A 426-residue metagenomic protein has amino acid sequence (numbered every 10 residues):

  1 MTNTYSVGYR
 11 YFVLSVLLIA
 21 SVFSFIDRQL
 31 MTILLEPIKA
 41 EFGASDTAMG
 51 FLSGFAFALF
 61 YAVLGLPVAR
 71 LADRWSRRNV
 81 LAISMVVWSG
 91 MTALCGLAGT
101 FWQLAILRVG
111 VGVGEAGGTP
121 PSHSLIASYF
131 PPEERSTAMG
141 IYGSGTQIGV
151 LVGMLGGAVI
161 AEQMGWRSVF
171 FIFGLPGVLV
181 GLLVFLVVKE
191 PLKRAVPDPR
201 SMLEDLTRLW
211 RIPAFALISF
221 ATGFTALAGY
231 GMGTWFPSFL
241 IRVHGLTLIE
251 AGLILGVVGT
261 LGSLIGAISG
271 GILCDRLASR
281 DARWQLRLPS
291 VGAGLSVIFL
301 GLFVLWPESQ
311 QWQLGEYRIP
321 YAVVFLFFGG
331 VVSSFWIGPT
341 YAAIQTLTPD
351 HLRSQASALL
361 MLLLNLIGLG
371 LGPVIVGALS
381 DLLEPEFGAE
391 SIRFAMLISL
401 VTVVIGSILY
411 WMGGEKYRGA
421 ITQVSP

Functional and structural regions predicted by a protein language model:
T2-S6, P191-S219, V243: Juxtamembrane intracellular "pre-TM" segments in multi-pass secondary transporters
M31-T32, P213-S263, A267-I268, S333-I337 (+2 more regions): Extracytoplasmic gate region of multi-pass secondary transporters
L34-V63: Extracellular/periplasmic helix-loop-helix junction of adjacent transmembrane segments in MFS-like secondary
G43, S76, L97-Q103, P131 (+1 more regions): Helix-breaking motifs and short loop linkers at transmembrane-helix boundaries and internal kinks in secondary membrane
V63-G99: Conserved MFS/SLC helix-loop-helix module at the cytosolic interface between two early adjacent transmembrane helices
L107-Q147: Cytoplasmic helix-loop-helix junction between adjacent transmembrane helices in 12-TM secondary transporters
Y142-L186: Helix-loop-helix hairpin linking two adjacent transmembrane segments in secondary transporters
V184-L186, F299-P307, L397-P426: Multi-pass alpha-helical transporter architecture, strongest for 12-TM Major Facilitator/SLC carriers used
